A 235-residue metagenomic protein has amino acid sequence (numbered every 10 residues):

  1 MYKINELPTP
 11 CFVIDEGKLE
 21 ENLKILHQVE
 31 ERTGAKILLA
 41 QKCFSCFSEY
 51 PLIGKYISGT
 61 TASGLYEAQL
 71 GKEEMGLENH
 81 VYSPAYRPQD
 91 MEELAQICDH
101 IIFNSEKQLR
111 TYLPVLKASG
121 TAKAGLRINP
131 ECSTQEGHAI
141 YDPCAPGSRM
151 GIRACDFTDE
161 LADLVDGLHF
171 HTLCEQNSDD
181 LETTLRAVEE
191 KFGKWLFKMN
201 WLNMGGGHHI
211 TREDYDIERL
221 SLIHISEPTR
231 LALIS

Functional and structural regions predicted by a protein language model:
M1-V13: Generic N-terminal amphipathic, Lys/Arg-enriched alpha-helix
L19-N22, L26: Alpha-helical packing segments of well-folded alpha/beta enzyme cores
N22, T183-V188, R219-L220: Hydrophobic alpha-helical membrane-association signature
L26, Y112, V188, H224-I225: Aromatic/hydrophobic pocket-lining residues that form π-stacking "cages" and hydrophobic walls in ligand
A35-W201: Active-site-proximal beta-alpha core segment in soluble small-molecule metabolic enzymes
E189-L222, S226: Acidic, glycine-rich loop-and-beta core segments that form the ion-binding/anion-interacting portion of active sites
I223-S235: Single conserved hydrophobic/aromatic residue that forms the stacking wall/gate of nucleotide- or nucleobase-binding
